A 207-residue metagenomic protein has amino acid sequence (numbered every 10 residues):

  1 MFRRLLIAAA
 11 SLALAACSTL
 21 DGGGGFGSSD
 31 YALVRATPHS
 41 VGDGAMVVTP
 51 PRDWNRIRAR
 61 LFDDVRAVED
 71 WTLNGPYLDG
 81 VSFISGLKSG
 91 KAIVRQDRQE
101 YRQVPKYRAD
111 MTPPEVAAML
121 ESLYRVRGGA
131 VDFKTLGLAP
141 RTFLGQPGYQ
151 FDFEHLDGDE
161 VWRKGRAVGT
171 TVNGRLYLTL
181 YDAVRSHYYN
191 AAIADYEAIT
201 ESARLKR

Functional and structural regions predicted by a protein language model:
F2-G90, D132, P140-T142, D157-W162 (+2 more regions): N-terminal targeting sequences that direct proteins away from the cytosol to non-cytosolic compartments
L73-L123: Surface-exposed acidic loop/strand-edge motifs in secreted or periplasmic proteins that form small linear binding
P105-V168: Signature of long, low-cysteine stretches enriched in small and polar/charged residues
Q146, R175-L176: Loop/turn elements at helix/coil->beta-strand transitions in domains of secreted/extracellular proteins
Q150, Y177-L180: Structural recognition of the beta-strand scaffold that forms the well-ordered cores of secreted hydrolase catalytic
